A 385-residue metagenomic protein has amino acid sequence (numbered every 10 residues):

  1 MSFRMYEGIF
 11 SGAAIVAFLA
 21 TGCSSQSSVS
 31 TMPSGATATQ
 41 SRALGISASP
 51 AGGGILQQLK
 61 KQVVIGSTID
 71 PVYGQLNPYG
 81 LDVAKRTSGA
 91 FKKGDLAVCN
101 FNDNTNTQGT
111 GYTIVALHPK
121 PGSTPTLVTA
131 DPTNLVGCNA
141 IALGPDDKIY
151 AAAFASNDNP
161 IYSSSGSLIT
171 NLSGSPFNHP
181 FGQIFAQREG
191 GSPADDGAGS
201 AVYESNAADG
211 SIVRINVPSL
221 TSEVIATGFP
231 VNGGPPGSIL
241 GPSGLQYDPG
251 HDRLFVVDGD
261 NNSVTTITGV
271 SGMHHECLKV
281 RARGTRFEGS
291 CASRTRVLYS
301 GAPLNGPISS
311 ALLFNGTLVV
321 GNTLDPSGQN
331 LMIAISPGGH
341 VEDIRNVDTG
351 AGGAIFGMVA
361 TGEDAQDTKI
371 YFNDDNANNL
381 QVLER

Functional and structural regions predicted by a protein language model:
L19-G22: C-terminal motif of bacterial Sec signal peptides marking the signal peptidase cleavage site
S24-S27: Bacterial signal peptide processing site
T37-V64, V115, K279-E288: Blade/loop signatures of beta-propeller domains
V63-P71, S123-P132, S167-G174, E223-P235 (+2 more regions): A short beta-strand motif characteristic of beta-propeller blades
D70-K93, G109, D131-I149, F154-S156 (+5 more regions): Beta-rich, blade/repeat-based domains predominating in secreted/periplasmic proteins but also intracellular
F101-D103, A153-S156, S164, R188 (+7 more regions): Short loop/turn segments immediately following the C-termini of beta-strands
G111-V115, D158-P160, G210-V213, N262-T266 (+2 more regions): A short loop-to-beta-strand structural motif that recurs across blades of beta-propeller domains
L117-P121, S164, I215-L220, T266-F287 (+2 more regions): Short loop/turn segments immediately following beta-strands, especially the blade-tip and inter-blade linker loops
